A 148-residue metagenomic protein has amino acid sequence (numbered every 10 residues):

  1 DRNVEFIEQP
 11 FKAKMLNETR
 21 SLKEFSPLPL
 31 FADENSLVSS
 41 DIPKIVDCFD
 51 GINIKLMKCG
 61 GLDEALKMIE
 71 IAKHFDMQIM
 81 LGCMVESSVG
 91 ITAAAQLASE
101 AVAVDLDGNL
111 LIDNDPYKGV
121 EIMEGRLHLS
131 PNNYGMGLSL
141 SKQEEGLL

Functional and structural regions predicted by a protein language model:
D1-I91, A98, D113-G125: Catalytic core of soluble alpha/beta enzymes
M84-L148: Flexible C-terminal active-site loop/helix
